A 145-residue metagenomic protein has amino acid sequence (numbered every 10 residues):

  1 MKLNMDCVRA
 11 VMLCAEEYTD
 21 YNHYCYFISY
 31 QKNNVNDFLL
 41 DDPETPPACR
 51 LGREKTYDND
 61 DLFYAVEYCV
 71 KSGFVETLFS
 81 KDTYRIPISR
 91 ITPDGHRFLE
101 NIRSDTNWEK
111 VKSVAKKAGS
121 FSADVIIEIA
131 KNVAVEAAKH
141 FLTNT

Functional and structural regions predicted by a protein language model:
L3-E54: Short amphipathic alpha-helical interface segments
M5-R9, D60-F63, S89, P93: Non-catalytic, well-ordered alpha-helical scaffold segments
A15-Y18, C69, L99-I102: Generic structural signal for hydrophobic core residues of well-folded globular domains
Y57: Cell wall/extracellular polymer interaction/catalysis modules
D61-G73: Basic amphipathic alpha-helical segments that dock to polyanions
T77: Short beta-strand "wing" residues that participate in macromolecule-binding interfaces
T83-A115: Short, amphipathic alpha-helical interaction segments positioned at domain boundaries
I102, T106-T145: Exposed, interaction-prone assembly regions rather than primary DNA-binding/catalytic cores
